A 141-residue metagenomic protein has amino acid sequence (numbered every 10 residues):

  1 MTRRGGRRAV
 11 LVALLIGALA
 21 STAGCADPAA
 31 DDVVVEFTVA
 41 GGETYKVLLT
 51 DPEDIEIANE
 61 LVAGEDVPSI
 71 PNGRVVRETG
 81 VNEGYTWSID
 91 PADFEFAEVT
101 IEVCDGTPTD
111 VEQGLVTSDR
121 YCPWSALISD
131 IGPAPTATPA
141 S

Functional and structural regions predicted by a protein language model:
M1-L11: Bacterial N-terminal signal peptides that target proteins for export
L11-L19: Hydrophobic helical h-region of N-terminal Sec-dependent signal peptides in bacterial secretory/periplasmic proteins
A20-G24: C-terminal motif of bacterial Sec signal peptides marking the signal peptidase cleavage site
A26-S141: Function-determining sites in protein domains
